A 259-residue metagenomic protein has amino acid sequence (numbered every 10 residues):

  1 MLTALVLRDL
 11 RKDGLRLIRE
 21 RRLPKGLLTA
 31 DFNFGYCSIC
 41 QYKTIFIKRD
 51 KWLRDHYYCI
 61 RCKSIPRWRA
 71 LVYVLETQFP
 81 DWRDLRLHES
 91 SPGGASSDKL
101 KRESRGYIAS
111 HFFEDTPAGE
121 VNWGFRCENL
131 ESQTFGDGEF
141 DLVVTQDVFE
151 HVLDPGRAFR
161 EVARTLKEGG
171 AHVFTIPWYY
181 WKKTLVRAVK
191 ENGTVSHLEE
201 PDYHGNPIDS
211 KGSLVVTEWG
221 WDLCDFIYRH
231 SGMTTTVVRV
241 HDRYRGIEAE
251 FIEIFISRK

Functional and structural regions predicted by a protein language model:
M1-G138, V189-E191, D242-R258: Conserved N-terminal segment of class I S-adenosyl-L-methionine
L23-F32, G156-K259: S-adenosyl-L-methionine-dependent methyltransferase catalytic module, highlighting the catalytic core
S38, I60, T116, T134 (+4 more regions): Proline-centered helix-kink/hinge sites
S90, V143-V144: Hydrophobic beta-strand segment of the Class I
S97, L153, K182: Glycine/Thr-rich phosphate-binding loops of Rossmann-like dinucleotide-binding domains
T134-G136, L153, G220: GHKL-family ATP-binding catalytic core of two-component histidine kinases
D147-H151: Short catalytic micro-motifs in class I SAM-dependent methyltransferases
